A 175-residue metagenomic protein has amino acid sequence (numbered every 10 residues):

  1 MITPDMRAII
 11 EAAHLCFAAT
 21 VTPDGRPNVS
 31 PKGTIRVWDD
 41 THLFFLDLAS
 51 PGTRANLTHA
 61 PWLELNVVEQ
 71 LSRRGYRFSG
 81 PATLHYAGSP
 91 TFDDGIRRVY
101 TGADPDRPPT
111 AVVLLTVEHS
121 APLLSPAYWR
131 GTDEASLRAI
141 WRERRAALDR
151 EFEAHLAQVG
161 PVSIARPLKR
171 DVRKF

Functional and structural regions predicted by a protein language model:
M1-H14: Short, basic/aromatic recognition patches
M6-R7, T34, Y100-P105: A generic local secondary-structure boundary/capping motif
R7-I10, I35-V37, A55-N56: Short, conserved, surface-exposed binding loops centered on an aromatic residue
A13-A49, L65, Y76-R77, F175: Short beta-strand segments
L15, V21, P51-R98: Short, structured beta-strand-loop surface elements
G25, N56-L57, L115: Buried hydrophobic positions in well-ordered alpha/beta secondary-structure cores of metabolic enzymes
T83-F175: C-terminal edge-of-domain segments
